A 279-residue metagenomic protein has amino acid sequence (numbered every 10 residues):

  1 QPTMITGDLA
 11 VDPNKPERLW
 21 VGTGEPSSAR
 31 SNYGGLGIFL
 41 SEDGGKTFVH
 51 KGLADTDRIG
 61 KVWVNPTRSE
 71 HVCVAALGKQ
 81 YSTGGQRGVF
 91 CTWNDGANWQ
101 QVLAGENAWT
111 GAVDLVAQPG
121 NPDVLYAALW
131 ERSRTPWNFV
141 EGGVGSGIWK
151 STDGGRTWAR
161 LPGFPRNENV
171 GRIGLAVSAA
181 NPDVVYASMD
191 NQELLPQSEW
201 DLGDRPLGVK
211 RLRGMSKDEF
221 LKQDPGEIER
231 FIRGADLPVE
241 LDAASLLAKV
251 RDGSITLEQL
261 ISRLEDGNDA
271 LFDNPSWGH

Functional and structural regions predicted by a protein language model:
Q1-H279: Beta-propeller blade termini and top-face loops
